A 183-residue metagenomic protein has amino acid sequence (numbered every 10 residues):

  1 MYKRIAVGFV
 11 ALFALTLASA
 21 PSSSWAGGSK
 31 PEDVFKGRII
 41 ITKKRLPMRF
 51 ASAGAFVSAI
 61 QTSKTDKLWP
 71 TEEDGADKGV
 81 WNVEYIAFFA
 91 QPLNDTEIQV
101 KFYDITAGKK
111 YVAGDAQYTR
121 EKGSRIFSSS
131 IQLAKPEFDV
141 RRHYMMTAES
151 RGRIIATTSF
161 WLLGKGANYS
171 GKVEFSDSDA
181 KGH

Functional and structural regions predicted by a protein language model:
M1-V10: Bacterial N-terminal signal peptides that target proteins for export
L15-S23: C-terminal segment of classical bacterial N-terminal signal peptides
W25-V83, A167-H183: Short, compositionally biased P/S/T/A/G/V-rich stretches that sit at domain boundaries
E84-A90: Short edge beta-strand/loop segments characteristic of extracellular beta-sandwich folds
K109-G123: Solvent-exposed serine/threonine-rich low-complexity stretches and specific carbohydrate-binding patches
E121-Q132: Aromatic sugar-binding surface patches on proteins that engage polysaccharides or sugar-phosphate polymers
V140-G152: Short, aromatic- and glycine-rich surface loops/edge beta-strands on solvent-exposed regions
A156-L163: Edge beta-strands of extracellular beta-sandwich domains
